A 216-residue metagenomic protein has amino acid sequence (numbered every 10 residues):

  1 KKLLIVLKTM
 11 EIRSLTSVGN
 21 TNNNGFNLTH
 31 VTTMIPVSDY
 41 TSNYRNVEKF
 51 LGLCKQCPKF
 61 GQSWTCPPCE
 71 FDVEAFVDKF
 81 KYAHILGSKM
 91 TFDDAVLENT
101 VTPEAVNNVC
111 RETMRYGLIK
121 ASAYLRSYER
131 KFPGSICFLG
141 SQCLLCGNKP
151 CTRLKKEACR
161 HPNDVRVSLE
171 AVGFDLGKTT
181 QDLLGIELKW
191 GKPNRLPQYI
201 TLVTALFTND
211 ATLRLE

Functional and structural regions predicted by a protein language model:
K2-V6: Extreme N-terminal basic, low-complexity initiation segments that serve as generic localization/processing leaders
E11-V18, L28-E216: Catalytic cores of enzyme domains
N22-N24: Amphipathic alpha-helical segments
